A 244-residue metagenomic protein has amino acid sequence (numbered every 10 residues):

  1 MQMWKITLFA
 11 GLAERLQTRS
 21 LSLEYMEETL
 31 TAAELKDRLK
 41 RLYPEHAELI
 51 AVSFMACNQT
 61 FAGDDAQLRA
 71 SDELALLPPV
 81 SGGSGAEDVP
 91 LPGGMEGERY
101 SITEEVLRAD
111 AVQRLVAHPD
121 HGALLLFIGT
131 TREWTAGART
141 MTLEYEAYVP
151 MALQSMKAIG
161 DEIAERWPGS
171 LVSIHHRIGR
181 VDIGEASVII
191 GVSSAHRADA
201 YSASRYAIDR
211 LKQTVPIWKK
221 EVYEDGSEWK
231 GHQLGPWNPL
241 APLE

Functional and structural regions predicted by a protein language model:
M1-G94: Ubiquitin-like/PB1-type beta-grasp interaction modules and other compact soluble beta-rich domains
K5-F9, E73-S81, G85-S187, S193-R205 (+1 more regions): N-terminal, polar/charged subdomain of small-to-medium soluble alpha/beta proteins
